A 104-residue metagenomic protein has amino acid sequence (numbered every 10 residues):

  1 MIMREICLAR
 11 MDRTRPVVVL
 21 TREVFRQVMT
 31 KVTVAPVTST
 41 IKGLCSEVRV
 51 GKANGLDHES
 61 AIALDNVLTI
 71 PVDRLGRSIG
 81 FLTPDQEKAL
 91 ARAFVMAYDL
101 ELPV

Functional and structural regions predicted by a protein language model:
M1-V104: Conserved functional hotspots at enzyme active or ligand-binding sites that engage polyanionic ligands
